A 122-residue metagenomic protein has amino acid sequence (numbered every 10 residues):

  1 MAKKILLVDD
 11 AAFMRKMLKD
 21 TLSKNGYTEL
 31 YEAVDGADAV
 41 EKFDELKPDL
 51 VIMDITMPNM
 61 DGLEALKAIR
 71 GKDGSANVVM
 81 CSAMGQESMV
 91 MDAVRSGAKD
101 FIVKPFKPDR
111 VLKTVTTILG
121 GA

Functional and structural regions predicted by a protein language model:
K16-K24, M91: Charged docking surfaces used in two-component/phosphorelay signaling
Y27-V34, K42: Short hydrophobic/Thr-rich beta-strand motif most characteristic of the beta2 strand and flanking loop of CheY-like
D35-D38, D61-E64: Acidic catalytic/metal-coordinating carboxylates
L46-I52: Active-site beta3 strand of CheY-like receiver
M57: Receiver (REC) domain active-site loop signature in two-component systems and cognate sites in sensor histidine kinases
S88, F106-V115: C-terminal output helix
